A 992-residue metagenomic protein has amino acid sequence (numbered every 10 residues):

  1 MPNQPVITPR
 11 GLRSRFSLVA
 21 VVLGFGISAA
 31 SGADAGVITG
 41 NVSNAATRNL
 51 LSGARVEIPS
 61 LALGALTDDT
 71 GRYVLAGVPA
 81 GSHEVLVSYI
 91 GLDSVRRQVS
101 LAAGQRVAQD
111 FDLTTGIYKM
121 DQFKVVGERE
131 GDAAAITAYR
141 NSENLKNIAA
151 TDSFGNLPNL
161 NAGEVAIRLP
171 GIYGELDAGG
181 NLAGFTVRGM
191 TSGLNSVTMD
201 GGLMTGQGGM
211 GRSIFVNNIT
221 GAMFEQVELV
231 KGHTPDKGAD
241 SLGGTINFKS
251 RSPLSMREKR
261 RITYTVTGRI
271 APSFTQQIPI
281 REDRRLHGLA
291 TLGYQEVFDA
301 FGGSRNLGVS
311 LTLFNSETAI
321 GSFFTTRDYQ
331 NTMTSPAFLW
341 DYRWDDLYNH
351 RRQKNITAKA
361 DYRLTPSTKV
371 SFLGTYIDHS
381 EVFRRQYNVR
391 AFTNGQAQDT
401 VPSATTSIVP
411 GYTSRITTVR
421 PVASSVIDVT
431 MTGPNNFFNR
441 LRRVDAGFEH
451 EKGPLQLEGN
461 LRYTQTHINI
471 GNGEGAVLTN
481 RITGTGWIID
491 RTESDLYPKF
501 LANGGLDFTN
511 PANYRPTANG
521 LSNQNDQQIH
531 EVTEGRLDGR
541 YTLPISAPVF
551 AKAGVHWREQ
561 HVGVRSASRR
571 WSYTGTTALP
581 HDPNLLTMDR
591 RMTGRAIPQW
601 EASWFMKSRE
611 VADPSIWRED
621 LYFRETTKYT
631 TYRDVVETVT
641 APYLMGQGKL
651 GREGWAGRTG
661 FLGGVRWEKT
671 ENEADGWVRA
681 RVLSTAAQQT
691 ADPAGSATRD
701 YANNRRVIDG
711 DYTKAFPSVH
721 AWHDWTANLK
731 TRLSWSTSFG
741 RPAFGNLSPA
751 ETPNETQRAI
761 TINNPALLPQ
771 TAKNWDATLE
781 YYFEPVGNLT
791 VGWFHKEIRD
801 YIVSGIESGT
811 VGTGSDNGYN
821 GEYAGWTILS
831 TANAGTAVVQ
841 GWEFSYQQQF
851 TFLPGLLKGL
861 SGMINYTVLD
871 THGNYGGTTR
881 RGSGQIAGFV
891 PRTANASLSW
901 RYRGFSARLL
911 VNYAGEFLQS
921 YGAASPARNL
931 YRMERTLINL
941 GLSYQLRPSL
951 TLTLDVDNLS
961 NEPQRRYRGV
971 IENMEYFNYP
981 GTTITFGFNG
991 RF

Functional and structural regions predicted by a protein language model:
A29-E128: Periplasm-facing N-terminal accessory domains of Gram-negative outer-membrane beta-barrel systems
D93, A103-A108, Q122-T186, M190-G193 (+3 more regions): Periplasmic N-terminal accessory/gating domains of Gram-negative outer-membrane beta-barrel systems
G206, N218-T265, G302, S322 (+2 more regions): A beta-strand signature from Gram-negative outer-membrane beta-barrel systems, especially the internal plug domain
P253-R260, D299-L307, S367, G453-E458 (+8 more regions): Short loop/turn motifs that connect adjacent beta-strands in outer-membrane beta-barrel proteins
E282-V422, V429, N436-G447, G453 (+1 more regions): Transmembrane beta-barrel wall of Gram-negative outer-membrane proteins
T430-R443, T631-E637, G710, F739-I798 (+5 more regions): Outer-membrane beta-barrel signature, preferentially recognizing the C-terminal barrel domain of Gram-negative
F794-E797, I802, E807-G809, T813-Y921: Gram-negative outer-membrane beta-barrel transporters
L860, Y913-G922, S943-F992: C-terminal beta-signal and adjacent terminal beta-strands/loops of Gram-negative outer-membrane beta-barrel proteins
